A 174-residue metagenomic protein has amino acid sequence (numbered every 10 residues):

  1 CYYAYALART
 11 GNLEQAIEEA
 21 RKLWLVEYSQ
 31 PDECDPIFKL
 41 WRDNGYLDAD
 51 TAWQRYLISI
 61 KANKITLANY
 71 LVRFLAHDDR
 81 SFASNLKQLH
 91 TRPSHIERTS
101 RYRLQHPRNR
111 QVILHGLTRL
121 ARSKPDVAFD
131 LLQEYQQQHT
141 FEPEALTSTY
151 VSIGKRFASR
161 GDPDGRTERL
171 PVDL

Functional and structural regions predicted by a protein language model:
C1-L174: Alpha-helical solenoid repeat scaffolds
